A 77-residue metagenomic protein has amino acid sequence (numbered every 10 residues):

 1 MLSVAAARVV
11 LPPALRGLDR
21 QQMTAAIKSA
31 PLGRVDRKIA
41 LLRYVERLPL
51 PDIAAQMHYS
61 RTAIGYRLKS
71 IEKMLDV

Functional and structural regions predicted by a protein language model:
M1-A14: General nucleic-acid-binding
P12-S29: Short, Lys/Arg-enriched N-terminal segment that forms or immediately precedes the first helix of a structured domain
R20, M57-V77: DNA-recognition helix of helix-turn-helix
S29-D36: Short helix-coil-helix linker/hinge
K38-A40: Short alpha-helical "packing" element that flanks the helix-turn-helix/winged-helix DNA-binding module
R43-V45: Short amphipathic helical patch at the helix-1/turn junction of helix-turn-helix
P51-D52: Residues within the helices of the helix-turn-helix
